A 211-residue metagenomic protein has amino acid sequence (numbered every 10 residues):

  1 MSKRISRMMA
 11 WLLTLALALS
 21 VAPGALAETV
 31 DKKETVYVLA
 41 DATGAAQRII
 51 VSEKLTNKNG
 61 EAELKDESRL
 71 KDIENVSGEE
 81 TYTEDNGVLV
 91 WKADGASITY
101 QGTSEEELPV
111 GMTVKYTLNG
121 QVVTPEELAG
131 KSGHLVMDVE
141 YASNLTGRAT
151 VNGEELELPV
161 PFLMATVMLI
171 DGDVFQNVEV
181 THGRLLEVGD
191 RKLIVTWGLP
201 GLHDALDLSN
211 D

Functional and structural regions predicted by a protein language model:
S2-D211: Cytosol-facing boundaries of transmembrane alpha helices in integral membrane proteins
